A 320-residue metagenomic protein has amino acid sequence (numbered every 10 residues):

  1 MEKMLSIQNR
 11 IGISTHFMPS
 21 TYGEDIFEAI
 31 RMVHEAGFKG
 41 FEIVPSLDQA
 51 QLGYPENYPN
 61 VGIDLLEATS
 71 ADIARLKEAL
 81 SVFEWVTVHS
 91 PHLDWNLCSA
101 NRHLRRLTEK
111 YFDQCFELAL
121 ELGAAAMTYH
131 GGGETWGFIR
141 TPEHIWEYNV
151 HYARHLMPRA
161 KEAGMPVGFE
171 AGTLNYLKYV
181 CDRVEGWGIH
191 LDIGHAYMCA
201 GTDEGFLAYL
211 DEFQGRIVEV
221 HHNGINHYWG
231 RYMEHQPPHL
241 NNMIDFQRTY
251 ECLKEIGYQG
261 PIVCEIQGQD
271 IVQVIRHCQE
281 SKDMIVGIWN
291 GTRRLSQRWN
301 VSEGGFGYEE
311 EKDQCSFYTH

Functional and structural regions predicted by a protein language model:
M1-Q114, L120, G188, V286-H320: N-terminal pre-domain/capping segments
M1-R10, F27-H34, A125, Y179-G188 (+1 more regions): Histidine-acidic metal/acid-base catalytic patches
L5, L97-G188, W299, Y318: Active-site acidic/histidine proton-transfer and metal-coordination neighborhood in alpha/beta enzyme cores
N9-T15, F41-I43, V86-S90, M127-Y129 (+4 more regions): Hydrophobic faces of well-ordered beta-strands that scaffold small-molecule active sites in alpha/beta enzyme cores
S14-S20, V44-D48, P91-L93, G132-E134 (+5 more regions): Active-site beta-loop-alpha junctions enriched in small/polar residues
A36, R75-W85, L118-G123, H155-V167 (+2 more regions): A structural motif corresponding to the C-terminal end of an alpha-helix and its immediate exit/capping segment
Q51-Y54, D94-S99, T135-R140, Y228-M233: A short acidic, helix-capping loop that chelates divalent metal ions and anchors anionic groups
L65-D72, R105-F112, P142-V150, T202-Y209 (+1 more regions): Charged helix-capping and loop-helix junction motifs
